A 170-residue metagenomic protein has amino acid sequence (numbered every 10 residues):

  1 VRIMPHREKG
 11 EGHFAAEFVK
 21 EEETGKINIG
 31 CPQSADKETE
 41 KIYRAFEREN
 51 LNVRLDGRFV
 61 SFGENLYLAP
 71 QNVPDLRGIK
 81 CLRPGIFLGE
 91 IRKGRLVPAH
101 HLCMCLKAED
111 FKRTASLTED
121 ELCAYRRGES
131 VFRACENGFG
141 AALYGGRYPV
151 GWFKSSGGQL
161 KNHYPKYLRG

Functional and structural regions predicted by a protein language model:
V1-G30: Core SAM-dependent methyltransferase catalytic element
E21-G170: Polybasic, low-complexity RNA-engagement segments
